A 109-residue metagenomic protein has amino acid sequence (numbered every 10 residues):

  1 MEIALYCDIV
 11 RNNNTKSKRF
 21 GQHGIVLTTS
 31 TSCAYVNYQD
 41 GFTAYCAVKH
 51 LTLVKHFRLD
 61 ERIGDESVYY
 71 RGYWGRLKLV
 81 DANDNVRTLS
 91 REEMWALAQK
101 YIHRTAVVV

Functional and structural regions predicted by a protein language model:
E2-T52: Basic/aromatic-rich interaction segments and small domains that mediate binding to polyanionic partners
I3, G41-L59, S90-V109: Intrinsically disordered, low-complexity, charged/polar segments
S17, T29, Y38, R62-I63 (+2 more regions): Acidic surface patches and DE-rich sequence motifs
A34, T43, V68, W74-L77: Hydrophobic residues embedded in beta-strands of well-ordered beta-sheets
V54-G72: Short N-terminal "domain-start" leader segments that mark the transition from disordered tails or signal peptides into
L77-L89: A short, exposed loop/beta-hairpin motif centered on an aromatic-Gly-Thr core
